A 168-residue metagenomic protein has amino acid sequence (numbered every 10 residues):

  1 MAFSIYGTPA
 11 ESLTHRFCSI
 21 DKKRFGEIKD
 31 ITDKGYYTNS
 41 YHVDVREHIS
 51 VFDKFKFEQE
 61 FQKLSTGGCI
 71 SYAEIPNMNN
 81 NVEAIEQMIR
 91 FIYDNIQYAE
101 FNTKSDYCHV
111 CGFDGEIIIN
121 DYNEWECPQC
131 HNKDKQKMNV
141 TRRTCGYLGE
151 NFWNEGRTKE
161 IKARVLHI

Functional and structural regions predicted by a protein language model:
M1-I168: Long, C-terminal-biased catalytic regions of enzyme "large/alpha" subunits
